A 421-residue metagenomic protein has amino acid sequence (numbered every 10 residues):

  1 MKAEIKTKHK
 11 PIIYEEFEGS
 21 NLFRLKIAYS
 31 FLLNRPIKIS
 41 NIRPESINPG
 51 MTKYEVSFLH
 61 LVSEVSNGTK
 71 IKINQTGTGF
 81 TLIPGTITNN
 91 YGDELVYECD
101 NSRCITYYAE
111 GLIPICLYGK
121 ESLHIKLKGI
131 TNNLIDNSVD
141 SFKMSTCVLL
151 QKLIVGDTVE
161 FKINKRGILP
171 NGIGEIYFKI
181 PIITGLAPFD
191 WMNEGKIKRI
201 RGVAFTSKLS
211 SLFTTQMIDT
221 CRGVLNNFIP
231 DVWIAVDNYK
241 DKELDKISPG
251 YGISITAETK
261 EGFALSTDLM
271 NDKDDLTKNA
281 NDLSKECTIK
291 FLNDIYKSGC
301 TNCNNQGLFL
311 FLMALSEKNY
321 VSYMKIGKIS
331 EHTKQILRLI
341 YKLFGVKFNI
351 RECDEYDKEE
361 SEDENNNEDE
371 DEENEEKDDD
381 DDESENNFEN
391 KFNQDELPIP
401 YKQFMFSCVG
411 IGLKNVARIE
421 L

Functional and structural regions predicted by a protein language model:
M1-E4: PEST-like, low-complexity acidic/proline-rich intrinsically disordered segments, predominantly at protein N-termini
K6-F31: N-terminal basic/disordered segments at the start of proteins
K10-P11, S40, Y320-Y323: Glycine- and acidic
E16, I37-N41: An N-terminal structural lobe/cap that precedes and organizes the functional/catalytic core across diverse proteins
K26, S40-N48: General structural concept
F31-L33, N41-P44, T86: Short glycine-rich, polar/acidic loop-and-turn segments at beta strand-coil junctions
P36, I47-N48, Y54-E360, N387-L421: Core subunits and conserved enzymes of cellular information-processing and envelope-translocation systems across
S361-E385: Long, acidic low-complexity intrinsically disordered regions
